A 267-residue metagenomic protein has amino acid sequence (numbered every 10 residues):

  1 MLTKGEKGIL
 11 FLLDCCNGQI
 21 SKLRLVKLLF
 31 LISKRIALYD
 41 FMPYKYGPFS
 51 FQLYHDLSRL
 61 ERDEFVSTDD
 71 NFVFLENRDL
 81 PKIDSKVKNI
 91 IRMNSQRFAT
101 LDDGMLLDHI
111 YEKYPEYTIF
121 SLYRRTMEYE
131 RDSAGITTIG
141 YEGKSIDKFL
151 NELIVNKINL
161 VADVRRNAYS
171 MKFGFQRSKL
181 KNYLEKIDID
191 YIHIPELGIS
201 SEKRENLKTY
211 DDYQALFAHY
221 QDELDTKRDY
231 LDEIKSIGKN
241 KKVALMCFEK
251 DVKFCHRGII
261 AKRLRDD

Functional and structural regions predicted by a protein language model:
M1-E142, V155, D266: Domain-edge interaction signal
L28, L160-S170, H193-L197: A short beta-strand-loop structural module common to alpha/beta enzyme folds
Y46-S50, K144, A168-Q176: Acidic-and-aromatic substrate-binding clefts and catalytic sites of carbohydrate-active enzymes
S58, T209-A244: Internal catalytic-core helix/loop-beta-alpha segment that presents or stabilizes conserved functional determinants
R131-E142, L197-S201, E205-T226: Acidic/glycine-enriched edge-of-secondary-structure segments
L160-N167, K242-K250: Acidic beta-strand-to-loop metal/phosphate-binding motif
M171-D211: Short, surface-exposed acidic-centric catalytic microdomains
Q176, F254-R265: Short Gly/Thr/Asp-enriched flexible loops that form oxyanion-binding sites at enzyme active sites
